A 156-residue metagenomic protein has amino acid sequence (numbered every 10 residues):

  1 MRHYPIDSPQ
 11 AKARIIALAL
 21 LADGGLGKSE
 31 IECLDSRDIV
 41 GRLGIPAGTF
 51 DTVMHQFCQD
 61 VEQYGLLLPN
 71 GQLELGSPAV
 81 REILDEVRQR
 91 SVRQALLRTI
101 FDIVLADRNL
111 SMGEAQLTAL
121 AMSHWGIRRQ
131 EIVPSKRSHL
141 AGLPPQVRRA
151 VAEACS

Functional and structural regions predicted by a protein language model:
M1-S156: Small-residue-enriched hydrophobic alpha-helices in membranes
